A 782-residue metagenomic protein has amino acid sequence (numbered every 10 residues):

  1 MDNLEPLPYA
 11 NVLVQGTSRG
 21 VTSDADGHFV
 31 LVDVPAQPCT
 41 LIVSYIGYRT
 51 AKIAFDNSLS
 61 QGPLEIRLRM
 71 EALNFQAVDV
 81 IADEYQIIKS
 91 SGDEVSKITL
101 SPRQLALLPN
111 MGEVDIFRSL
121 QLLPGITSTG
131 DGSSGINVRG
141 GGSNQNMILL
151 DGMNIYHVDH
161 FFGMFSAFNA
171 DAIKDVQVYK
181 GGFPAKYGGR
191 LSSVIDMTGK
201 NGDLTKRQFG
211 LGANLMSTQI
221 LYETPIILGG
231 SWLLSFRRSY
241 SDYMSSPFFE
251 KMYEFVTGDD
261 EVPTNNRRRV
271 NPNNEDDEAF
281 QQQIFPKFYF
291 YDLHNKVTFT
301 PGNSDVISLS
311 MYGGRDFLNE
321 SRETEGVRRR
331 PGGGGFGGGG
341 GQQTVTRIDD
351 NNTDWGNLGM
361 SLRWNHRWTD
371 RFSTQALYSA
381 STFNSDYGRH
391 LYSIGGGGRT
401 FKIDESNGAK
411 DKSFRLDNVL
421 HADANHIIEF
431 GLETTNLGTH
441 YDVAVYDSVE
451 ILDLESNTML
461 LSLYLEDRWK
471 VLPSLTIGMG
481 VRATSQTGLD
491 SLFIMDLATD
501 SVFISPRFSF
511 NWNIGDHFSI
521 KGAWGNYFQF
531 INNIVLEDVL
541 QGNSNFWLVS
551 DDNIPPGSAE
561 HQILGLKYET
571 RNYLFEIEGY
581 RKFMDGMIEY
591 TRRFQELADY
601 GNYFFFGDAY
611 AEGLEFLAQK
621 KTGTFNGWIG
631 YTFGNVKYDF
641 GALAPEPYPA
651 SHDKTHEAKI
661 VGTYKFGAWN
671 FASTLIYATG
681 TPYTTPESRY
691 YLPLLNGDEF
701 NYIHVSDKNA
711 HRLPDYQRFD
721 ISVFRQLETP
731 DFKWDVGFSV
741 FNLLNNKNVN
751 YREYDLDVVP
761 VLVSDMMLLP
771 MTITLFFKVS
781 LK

Functional and structural regions predicted by a protein language model:
D2-E5, A10-Q15, I42-R49, S58-P109 (+2 more regions): Short, acidic, small-residue-rich periplasmic hinge/interaction motif at the N-terminus of Gram-negative outer-membrane
V30-V32, L107, M153-K180: Short acidic/polar hinge/loop motifs at secondary-structure boundaries that mediate gating or recognition
M216-Y240, Y253, G258-S321, N352-S373 (+1 more regions): Transmembrane beta-barrel wall of Gram-negative outer-membrane proteins
S241-Y243, P247-Y253, Y677-E699, P714-D720 (+1 more regions): C-terminal beta-signal and adjacent terminal beta-strands/loops of Gram-negative outer-membrane beta-barrel proteins
T298-D316, N351-F493, N513, Y568 (+3 more regions): Face-selective signature of the C-terminal outer-membrane beta-barrel domain
N384, G438-A444, T487-L489, A498 (+4 more regions): Surface-exposed extracellular loop regions of Gram-negative outer-membrane beta-barrel proteins, predominantly
E405-N407, D411-R415, S456, S462 (+5 more regions): Outer membrane beta-barrel strand-and-loop segments of large Gram-negative receptors, especially TonB-dependent
L472, R581-F583, N602-E687, K778: Gram-negative outer-membrane beta-barrel transporters
